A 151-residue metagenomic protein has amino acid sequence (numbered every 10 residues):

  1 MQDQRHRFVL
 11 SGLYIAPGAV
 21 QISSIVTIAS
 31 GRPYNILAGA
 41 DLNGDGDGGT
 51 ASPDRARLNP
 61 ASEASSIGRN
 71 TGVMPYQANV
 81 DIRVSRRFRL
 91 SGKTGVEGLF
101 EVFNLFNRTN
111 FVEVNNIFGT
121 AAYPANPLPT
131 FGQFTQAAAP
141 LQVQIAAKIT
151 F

Functional and structural regions predicted by a protein language model:
M1-F151: Short, solvent-exposed micro-motifs at the edges of structured domains
